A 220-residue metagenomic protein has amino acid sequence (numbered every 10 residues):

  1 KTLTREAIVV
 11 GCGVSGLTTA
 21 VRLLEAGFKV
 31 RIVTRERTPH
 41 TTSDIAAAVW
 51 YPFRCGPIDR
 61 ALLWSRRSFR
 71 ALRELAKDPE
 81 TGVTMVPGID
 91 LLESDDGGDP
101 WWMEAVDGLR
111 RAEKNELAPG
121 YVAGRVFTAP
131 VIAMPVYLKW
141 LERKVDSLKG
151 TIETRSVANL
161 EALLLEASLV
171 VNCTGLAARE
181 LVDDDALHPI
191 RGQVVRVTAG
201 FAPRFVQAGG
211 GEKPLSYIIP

Functional and structural regions predicted by a protein language model:
T2-G13: Beta1/beta-strand and adjacent pyrophosphate-binding region of the FAD-binding site in flavoprotein oxidoreductases
L3, R70-L148: Flavin (FAD/FMN) cofactor-binding and adjacent substrate-gating region of FAD-dependent oxidoreductase domains
A7, K29-R31, V170: Hydrophobic anchor at the start of a short beta-strand that flanks the dinucleotide cofactor-binding loop
V10, L165-G175: Short hydrophobic core segments
T18-A26, I32-R35, S43-D44, A48-V49 (+2 more regions): Active-site substrate-recognition segment that forms the wall of the catalytic cavity or substrate channel
V33-S68, T81-M85, V106-Y121: Glycine-rich active-site loop/strand segments that organize a redox cofactor
G150-L165: A conserved short coil-to-beta-strand element within the FAD-binding core of flavoproteins
